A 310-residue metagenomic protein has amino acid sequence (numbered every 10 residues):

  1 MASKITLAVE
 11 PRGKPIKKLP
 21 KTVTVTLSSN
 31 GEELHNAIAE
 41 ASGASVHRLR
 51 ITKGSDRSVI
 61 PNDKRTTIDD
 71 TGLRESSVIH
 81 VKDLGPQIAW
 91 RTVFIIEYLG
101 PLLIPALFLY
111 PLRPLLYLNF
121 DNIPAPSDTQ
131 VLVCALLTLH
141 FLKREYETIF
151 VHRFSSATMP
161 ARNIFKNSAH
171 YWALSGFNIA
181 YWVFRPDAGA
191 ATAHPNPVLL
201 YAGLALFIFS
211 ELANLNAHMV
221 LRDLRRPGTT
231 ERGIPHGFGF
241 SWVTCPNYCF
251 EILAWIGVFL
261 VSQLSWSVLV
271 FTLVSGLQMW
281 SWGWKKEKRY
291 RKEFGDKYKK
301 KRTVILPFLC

Functional and structural regions predicted by a protein language model:
M1-G13: Charged, low-complexity intrinsically disordered regulatory segments in eukaryotic signaling
K14-E33, I60-D63: Short, contiguous acidic and Ser/Thr-rich linear segments
T24-I51, S76: Short amphipathic, charge-patterned alpha-helical segments
D56-K82: Eukaryotic mixed-charge, acidic/polar low-complexity intrinsically disordered regions
V81-V93, E145-F165, D223-I234, G239: Helix-loop boundary elements of multi-pass alpha-helical membrane proteins
I88-P105, P126-H140, T158-S175, H194-F207 (+2 more regions): Transmembrane alpha-helices of multi-pass eukaryotic membrane proteins
L107, G189-N216, V220-C310: Hydrophobic transmembrane alpha-helices
L109-Y117, Q130, T138-P160, G176-D187: Internal transmembrane alpha-helix with an interfacial aromatic "cap," most often the third helix
